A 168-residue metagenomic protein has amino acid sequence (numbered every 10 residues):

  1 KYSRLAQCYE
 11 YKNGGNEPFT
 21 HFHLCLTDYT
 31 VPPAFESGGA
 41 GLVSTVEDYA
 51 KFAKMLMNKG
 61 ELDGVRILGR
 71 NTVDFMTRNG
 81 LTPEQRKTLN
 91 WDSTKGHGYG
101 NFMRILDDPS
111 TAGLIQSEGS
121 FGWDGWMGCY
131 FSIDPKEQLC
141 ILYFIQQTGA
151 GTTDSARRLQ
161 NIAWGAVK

Functional and structural regions predicted by a protein language model:
K1-S117: Short, surface-exposed loop or secondary-structure junction motifs that flank catalytic or metal-binding residues
K95-H97, I133-K136: Extracellular/periplasmic catalytic domains that process cell-envelope and extracellular macromolecules
N101, G119, C129-F131: Residue-level detector of beta-strand structural context in well-folded domains
P109-T111, E137-L139, G149: Residues that cap or initiate secondary-structure elements
G122: Short, structured beta-strand/loop micro-motifs enriched in basic residues and often containing a Trp
G125-M127: Short, small/polar residue-rich loop motifs at catalytic or cofactor-binding pockets
Y130-S132, Q138-Q147: Short, well-ordered beta-strand elements
T148-K168: Generic C-terminus detector
